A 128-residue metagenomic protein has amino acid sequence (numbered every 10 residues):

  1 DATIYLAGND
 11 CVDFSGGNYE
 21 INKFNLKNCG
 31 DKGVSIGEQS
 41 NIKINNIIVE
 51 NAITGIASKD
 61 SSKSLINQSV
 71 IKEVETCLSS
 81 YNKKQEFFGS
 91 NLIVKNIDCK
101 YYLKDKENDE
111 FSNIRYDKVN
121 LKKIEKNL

Functional and structural regions predicted by a protein language model:
D1-L128: Extracellular beta-rich repeat passengers
